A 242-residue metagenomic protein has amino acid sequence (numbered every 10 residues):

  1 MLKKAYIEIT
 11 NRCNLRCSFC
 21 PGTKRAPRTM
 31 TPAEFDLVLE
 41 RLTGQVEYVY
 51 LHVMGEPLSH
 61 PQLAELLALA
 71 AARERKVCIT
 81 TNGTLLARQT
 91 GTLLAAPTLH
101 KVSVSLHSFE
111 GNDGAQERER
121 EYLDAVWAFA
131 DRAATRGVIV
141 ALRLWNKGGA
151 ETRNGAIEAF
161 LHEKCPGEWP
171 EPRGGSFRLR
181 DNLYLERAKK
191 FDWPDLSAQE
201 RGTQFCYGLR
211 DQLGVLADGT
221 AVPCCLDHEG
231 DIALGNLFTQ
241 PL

Functional and structural regions predicted by a protein language model:
M1, T239-L242: Short, charged low-complexity linear segments at domain edges
M1-K101, N112-E121: Conserved alpha-helical substructure of the radical SAM core
M30, R73-K76, A95-Q240: Radical SAM enzyme [4Fe-4S]-AdoMet core and its adjacent flexible, acidic and glycine-rich loops/tails across
